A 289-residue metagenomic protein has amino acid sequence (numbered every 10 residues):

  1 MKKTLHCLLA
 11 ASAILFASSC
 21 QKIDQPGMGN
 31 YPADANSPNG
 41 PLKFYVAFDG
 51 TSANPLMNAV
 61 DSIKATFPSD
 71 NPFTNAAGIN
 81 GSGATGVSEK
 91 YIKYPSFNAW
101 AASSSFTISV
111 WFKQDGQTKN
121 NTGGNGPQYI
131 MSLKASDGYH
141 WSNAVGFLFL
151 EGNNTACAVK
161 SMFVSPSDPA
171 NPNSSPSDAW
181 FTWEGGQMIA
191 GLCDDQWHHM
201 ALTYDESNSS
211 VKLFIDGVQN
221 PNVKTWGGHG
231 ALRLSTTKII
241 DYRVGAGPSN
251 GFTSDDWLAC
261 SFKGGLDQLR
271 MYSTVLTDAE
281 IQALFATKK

Functional and structural regions predicted by a protein language model:
L15-S19: C-terminal motif of bacterial Sec signal peptides marking the signal peptidase cleavage site
C20-K90, Q282-K289: Extracytoplasmic low-complexity segments
M28-P38, V87-F106, W183-A190: Short surface loop/edge beta-strand patches of beta-sandwich-type extracellular domains that form ligand-contact sites
F44-G50, T107-G116, V244, W257-K288: Extracellular, beta-strand-rich glycan-interacting domains
V110, Q196-Y204, L213: Short tryptophan-centered beta-strand motifs in secreted/extracellular beta-sheet-rich domains of glycan-recognition
P127-P176, A231: Glycan-recognition/cleft segments
S161-H199: Short, aromatic/His-centered strand-loop micro-motif at the edge of beta-sheets
V223-G264: Flexible glycan-contacting loops in extracellular carbohydrate-active proteins
